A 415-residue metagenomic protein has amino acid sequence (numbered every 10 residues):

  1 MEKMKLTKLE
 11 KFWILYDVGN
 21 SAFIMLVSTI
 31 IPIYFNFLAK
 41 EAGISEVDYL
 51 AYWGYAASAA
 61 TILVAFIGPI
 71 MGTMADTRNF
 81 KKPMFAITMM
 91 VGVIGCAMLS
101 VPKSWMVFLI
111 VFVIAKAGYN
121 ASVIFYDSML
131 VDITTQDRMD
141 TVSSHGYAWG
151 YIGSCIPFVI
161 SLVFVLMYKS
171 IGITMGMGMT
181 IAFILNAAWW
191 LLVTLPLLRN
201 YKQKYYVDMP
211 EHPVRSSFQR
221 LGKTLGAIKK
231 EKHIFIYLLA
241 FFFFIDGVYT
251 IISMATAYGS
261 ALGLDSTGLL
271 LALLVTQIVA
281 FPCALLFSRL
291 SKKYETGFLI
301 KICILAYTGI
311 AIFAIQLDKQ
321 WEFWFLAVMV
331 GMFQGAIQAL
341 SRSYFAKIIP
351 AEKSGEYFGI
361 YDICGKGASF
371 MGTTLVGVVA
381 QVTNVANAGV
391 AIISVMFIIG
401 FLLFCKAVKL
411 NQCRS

Functional and structural regions predicted by a protein language model:
E2-E10, K202-L238: Juxtamembrane intracellular "pre-TM" segments in multi-pass secondary transporters
K3-T61, H233-A272: Helix-loop boundary and gating motifs at the non-cytosolic
E46-Y49, V165-A188, V378-F397: A membrane-interface helix-boundary motif in multi-pass transporters
F66-F80, C283-T296, A380: Helix-to-loop junctions at the C-terminal end of transmembrane segments in multipass secondary transporters
P83-M98, F298-F313: Structural signature of the two symmetry-related core transmembrane helices
G95, M106-S122, E322-A336: Hydrophobic core of transmembrane alpha-helices in multi-pass small-molecule transporters, especially MFS/SLC-type
S143-V165, D362-G372: Glycine-rich segments within core transmembrane alpha-helices of 12-TM secondary carriers
W189-N200, A391-S415: Multi-pass alpha-helical transporter architecture, strongest for 12-TM Major Facilitator/SLC carriers used
